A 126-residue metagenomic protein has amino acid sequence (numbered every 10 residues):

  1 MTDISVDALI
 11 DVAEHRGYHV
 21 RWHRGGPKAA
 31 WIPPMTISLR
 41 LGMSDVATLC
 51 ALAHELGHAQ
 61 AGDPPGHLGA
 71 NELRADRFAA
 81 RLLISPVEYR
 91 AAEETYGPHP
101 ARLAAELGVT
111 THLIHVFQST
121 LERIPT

Functional and structural regions predicted by a protein language model:
M1-T126: Active-site hotspot residues in diverse enzymes, especially metal/ion-binding acidic/histidine motifs
